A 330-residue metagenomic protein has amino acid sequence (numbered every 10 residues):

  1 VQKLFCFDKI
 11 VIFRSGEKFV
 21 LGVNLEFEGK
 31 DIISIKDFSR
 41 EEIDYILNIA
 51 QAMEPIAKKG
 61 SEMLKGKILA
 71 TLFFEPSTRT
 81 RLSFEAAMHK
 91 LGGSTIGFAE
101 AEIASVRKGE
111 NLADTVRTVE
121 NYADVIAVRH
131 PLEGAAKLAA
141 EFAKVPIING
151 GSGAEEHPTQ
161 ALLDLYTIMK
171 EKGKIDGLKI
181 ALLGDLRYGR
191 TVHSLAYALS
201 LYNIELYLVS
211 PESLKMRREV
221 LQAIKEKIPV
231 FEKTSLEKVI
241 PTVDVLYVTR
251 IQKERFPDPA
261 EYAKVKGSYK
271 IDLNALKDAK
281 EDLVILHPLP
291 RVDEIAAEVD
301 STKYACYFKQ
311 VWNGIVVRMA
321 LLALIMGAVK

Functional and structural regions predicted by a protein language model:
F19, S301-K330: C-terminal helix-to-coil terminal segments
G22-L82: Positively charged, low-complexity intrinsically disordered leader regions
E62-M169, D293-I295: Phosphate/diphosphate ligand-binding glycine-rich loop within oxidoreductases
K65-L69, D176-L178, D282: Phosphate-coordination loops involved in phosphoryl transfer and adenosine-cofactor binding
S77-A86, K172-V248: Glycine-rich phosphate/diphosphate-binding loop of Rossmann-like nucleotide-binding domains
I224-V299, Y304-A305: Rossmann-like adenosine-cofactor binding region
